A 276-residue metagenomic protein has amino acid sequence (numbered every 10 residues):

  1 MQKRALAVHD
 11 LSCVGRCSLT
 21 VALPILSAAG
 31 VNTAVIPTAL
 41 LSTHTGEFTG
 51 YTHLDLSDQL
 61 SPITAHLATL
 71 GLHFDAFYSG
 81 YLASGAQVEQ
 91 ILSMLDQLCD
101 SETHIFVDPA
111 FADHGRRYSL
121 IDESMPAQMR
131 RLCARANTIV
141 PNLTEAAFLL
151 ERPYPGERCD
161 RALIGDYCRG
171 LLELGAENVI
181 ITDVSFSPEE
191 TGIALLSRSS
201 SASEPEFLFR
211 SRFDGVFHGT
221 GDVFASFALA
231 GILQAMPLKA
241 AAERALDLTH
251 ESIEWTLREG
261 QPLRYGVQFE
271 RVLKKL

Functional and structural regions predicted by a protein language model:
Q2-V107, F111-S119, E270-K275: Conserved N-terminal subdomain of the carbohydrate kinase-like
V8, A29, L67-L70, Q97-L98 (+7 more regions): Change "in soluble alpha/beta enzymes" to "in soluble alpha/beta proteins
S12, A39-L41, A83, F111-D113 (+4 more regions): Glycine-rich beta-alpha junction loops
C13-V14, P205-G219: Short pre-catalytic strand/loop immediately N-terminal to key active-site residues, enriched for Gly-Thr
S119-P205, M236-K239: Conserved phosphate/ATP/ADP-binding segment of small-molecule kinases
F148, G215-L238, A242: Short, small-residue alpha-helix embedded
K239-L276: Charged C-terminal helix
